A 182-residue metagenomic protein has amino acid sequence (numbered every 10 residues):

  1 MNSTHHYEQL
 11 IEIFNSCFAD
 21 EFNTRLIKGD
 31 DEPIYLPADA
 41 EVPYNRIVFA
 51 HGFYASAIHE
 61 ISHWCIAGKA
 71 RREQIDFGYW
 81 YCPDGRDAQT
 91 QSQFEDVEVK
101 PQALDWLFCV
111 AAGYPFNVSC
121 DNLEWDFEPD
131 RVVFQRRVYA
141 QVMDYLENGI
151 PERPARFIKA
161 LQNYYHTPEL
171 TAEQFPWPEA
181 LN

Functional and structural regions predicted by a protein language model:
M1-T24, F157-Q174, P178: A metal-dependent hydrolase signature that marks the N-terminal structural subdomain at the beginning of catalytic folds
S3-H6, A40-S56, Q91: Short pre-active-site segment immediately N-terminal to the catalytic Zn-binding motif
H5, S16, E21-Y44, W125-P129: Catalytic zinc-binding patch centered on the HExxH motif and its immediate surroundings that defines zinc-dependent
A55-K69: Active-site recognition of the HExxH zinc-binding catalytic motif
I66-V99, V118-E128: Post-HEXXH active-site segment of zinc metalloproteases
E95-V110: An active-site-proximal "capping" alpha-helix that borders the catalytic cofactor pocket
F108-N122: Short helix/loop segments within enzyme catalytic domains that coordinate or immediately flank catalytic cofactors
C120-N182: Pan-zinc metallopeptidase signature
